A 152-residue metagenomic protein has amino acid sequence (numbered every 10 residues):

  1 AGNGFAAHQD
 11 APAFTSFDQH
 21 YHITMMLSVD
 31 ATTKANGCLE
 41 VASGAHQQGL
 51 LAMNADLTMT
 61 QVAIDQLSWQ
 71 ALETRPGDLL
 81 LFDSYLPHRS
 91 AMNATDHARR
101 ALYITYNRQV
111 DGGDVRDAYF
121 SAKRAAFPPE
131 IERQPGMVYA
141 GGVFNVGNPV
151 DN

Functional and structural regions predicted by a protein language model:
A1-C38: Conserved double-stranded beta-helix
H8, S16-F17, A42-G44, N54 (+4 more regions): Surface-exposed loop/turn and secondary-structure junction residues enriched for glycine/proline
D10-H22, L67-S68, T74-R75, H97-A98: A short beta-loop-beta micro-motif enriched in histidine and acidic residues
F14-S16, S84, D151: A ubiquitous, low-specificity "background" feature that marks scattered single residues across proteins without
T24-M26, L81, Y103: Beta-strand secondary-structure signal
L27-S28, V41, I104-Y106: Hydrophobic side chains in beta-strands
T32-A91, D111: Double-stranded beta-helix
A55, L79, L86-N152: Non-heme Fe(II)/2-oxoglutarate
